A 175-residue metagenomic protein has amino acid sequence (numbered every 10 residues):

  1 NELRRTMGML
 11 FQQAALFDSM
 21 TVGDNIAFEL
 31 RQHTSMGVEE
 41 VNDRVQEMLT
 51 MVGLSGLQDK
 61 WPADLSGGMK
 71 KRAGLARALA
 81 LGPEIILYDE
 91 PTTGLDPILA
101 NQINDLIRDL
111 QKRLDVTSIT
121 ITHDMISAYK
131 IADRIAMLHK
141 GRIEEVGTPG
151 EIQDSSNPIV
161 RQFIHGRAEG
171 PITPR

Functional and structural regions predicted by a protein language model:
N1-G8, Q32, V38-E39, I152-S155: ABC ATPase NBD coupling module
V38-L57, R108: Conserved ABC ATPase "signature" region
W61-L65, M69: Conserved ABC ATPase signature
A80-E84: A short, proline-enriched helix->beta-strand linker immediately N-terminal to the Walker B motif in ABC-type P-loop
I86-D89: Catalytic Walker B motif of ABC-type/P-loop ATPase nucleotide-binding domains
V146-G147: ABC ATPase "signature
